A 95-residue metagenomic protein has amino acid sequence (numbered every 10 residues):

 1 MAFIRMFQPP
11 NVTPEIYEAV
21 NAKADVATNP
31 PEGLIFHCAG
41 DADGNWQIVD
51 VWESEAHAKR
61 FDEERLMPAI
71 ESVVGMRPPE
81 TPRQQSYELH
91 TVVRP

Functional and structural regions predicted by a protein language model:
M1-M67, M76-P95: Short S/T/G/P-rich N-terminal loop/turn motif that feeds into the first structured element of a domain
S72-V73: Short catalytic/binding micro-motifs of nucleotide second-messenger systems
